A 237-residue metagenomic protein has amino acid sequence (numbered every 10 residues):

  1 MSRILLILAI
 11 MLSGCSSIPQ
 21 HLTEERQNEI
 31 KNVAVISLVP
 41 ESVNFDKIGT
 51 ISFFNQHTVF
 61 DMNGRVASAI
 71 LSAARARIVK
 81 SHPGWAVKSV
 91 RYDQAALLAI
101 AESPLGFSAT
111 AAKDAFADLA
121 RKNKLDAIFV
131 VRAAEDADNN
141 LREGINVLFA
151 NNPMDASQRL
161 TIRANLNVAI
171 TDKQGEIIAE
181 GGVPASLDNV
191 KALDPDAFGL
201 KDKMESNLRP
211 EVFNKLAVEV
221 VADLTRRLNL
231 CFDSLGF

Functional and structural regions predicted by a protein language model:
S2-I4, Q27, V79: A generic structural signal for short, solvent-exposed coil/turn residues that cap or connect secondary-structure
R3-S13: Bacterial N-terminal signal peptides
C15-P19, A69-I70, T110-A112, N151: Short amphipathic alpha-helical surface micro-motifs
C15-V43, E135-L141, D155-F237: C-terminal/domain-edge helix-coil "capping" segments
D46-R65, F149-P153, D194-N207: A solvent-exposed, charged loop/short amphipathic helix patch at secondary-structure junctions
I48-L141, N165-V183: N-terminal segment of the mature soluble domain
E102-L105, N146-M154: Flexible, solvent-exposed loop segments that connect beta-strands
